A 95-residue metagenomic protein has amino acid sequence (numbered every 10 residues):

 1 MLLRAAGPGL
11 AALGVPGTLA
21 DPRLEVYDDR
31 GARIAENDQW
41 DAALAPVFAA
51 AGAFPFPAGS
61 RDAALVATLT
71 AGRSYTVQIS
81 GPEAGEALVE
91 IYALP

Functional and structural regions predicted by a protein language model:
M1-P95: A sequence-level detector for low-complexity, Ser/Thr- and acidic-rich stretches
